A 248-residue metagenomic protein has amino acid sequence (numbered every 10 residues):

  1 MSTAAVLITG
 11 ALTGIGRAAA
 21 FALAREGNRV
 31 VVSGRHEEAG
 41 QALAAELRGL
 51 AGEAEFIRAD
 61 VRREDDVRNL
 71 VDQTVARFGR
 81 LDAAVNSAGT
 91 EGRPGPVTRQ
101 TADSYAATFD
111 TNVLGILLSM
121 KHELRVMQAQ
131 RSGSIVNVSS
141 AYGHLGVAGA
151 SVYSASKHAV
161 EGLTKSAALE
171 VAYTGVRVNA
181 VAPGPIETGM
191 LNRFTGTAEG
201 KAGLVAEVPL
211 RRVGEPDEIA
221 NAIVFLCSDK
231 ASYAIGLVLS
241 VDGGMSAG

Functional and structural regions predicted by a protein language model:
L12-T13, H36: Conserved glycine-rich cofactor-binding loop
R68, E91-A106, A129, G149-V152 (+1 more regions): Conserved mid-core segment of classical short-chain dehydrogenase/reductases
E91-P94, L145, V224, I235-G248: Short C-terminal tail/terminal secondary-structure segment of NAD(P)H-dependent dehydrogenase/reductase domains
T98-L117, S132, V136, V160 (+1 more regions): Catalytic Tyr-X3-Lys loop
M120, S156, T164: Active-site helix of classical SDR
R125, L169-Y173, S232: Alpha-helical segment proximal to the catalytic Tyr-Lys
S140: Residue(s) in the substrate-gating loop at a strand-loop-helix junction that position the organic substrate next
E161, A182-R193: Short, flexible catalytic-loop segment of classical short-chain dehydrogenase/reductase
